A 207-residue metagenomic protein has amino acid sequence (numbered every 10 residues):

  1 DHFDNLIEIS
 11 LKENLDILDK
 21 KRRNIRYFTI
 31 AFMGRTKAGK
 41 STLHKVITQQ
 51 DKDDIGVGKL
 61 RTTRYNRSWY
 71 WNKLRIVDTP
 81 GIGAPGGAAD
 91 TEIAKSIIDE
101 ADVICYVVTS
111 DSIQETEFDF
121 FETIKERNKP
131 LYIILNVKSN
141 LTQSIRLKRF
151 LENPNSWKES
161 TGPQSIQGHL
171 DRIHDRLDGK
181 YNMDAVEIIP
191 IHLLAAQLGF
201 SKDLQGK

Functional and structural regions predicted by a protein language model:
D1-T79: Conserved G1/Walker A P-loop phosphate-binding module
N14-L15, T62, A89-T91, T116-E117: Amphipathic coiled-coil/heptad-repeat helices and related helical stalk/stem segments that mediate oligomerization
D53-G56, P80-G87, V108-S112: Short, flexible loop segments at the rims of nucleotide/cofactor-binding pockets, characterized by
R64-S68, D90-I97: Conserved alpha-helical scaffold flanking the Walker A/P-loop in AAA+ ATPase domains
K73, E92-E187: Conserved C-terminal guanine-recognition region of P-loop GTPase G domains, centered on the G4
A84-P85, E115, T142, L198: Conserved protein kinase catalytic core
V186-S201: Beta-strand-loop-alpha "switch" segments that mediate conformational coupling across diverse proteins
S201-K207: Short, surface-exposed amphipathic charged segments that create phosphate/polyanion-binding patches used for binding
